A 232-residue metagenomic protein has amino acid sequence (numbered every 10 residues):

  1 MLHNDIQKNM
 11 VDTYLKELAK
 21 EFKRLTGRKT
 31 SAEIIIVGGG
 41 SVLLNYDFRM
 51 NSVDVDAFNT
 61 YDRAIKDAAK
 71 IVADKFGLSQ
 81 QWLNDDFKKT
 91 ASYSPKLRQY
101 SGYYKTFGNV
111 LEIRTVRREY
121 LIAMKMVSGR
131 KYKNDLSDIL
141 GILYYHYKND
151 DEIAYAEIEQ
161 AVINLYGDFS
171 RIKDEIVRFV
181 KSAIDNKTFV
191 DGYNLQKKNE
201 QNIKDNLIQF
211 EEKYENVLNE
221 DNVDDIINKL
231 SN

Functional and structural regions predicted by a protein language model:
M1-N232: Compositionally biased terminal segments of proteins
